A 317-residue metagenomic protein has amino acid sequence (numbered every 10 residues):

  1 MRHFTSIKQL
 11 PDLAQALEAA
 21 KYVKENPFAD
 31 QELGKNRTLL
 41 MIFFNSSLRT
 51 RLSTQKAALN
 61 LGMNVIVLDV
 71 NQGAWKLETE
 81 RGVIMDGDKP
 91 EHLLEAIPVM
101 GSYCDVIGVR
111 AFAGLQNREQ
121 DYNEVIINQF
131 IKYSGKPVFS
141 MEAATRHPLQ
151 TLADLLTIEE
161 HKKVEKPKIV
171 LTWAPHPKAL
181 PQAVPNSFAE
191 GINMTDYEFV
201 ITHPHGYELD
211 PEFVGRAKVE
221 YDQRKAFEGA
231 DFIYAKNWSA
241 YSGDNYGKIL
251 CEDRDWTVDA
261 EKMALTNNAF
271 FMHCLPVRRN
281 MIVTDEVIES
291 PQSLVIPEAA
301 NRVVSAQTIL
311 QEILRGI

Functional and structural regions predicted by a protein language model:
M1-L52, K56: Positively charged, low-complexity intrinsically disordered leader regions
E32-M41, S47-E159, R278: Phosphate/diphosphate ligand-binding glycine-rich loop within oxidoreductases
L33-L39, K166-K168, N268: Phosphate-coordination loops involved in phosphoryl transfer and adenosine-cofactor binding
F44-V67, E159-K236: Glycine-rich phosphate/diphosphate-binding loop of Rossmann-like nucleotide-binding domains
A57, V99, F130, G191 (+2 more regions): Hydrophobic/aromatic ligand-binding patch that stacks against planar heteroaromatic rings of cofactors or nucleotides
E212-V287, Q292-S293: Rossmann-like adenosine-cofactor binding region
E289-I317: C-terminal helix-to-coil terminal segments
